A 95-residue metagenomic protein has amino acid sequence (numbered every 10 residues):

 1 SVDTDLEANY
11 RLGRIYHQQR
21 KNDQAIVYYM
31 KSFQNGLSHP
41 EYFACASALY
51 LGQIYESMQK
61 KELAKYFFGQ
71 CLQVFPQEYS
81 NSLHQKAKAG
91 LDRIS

Functional and structural regions predicted by a protein language model:
S1, H39-P40, Y79-S80: Short coil/turn linker motifs that delimit alpha-helical repeat modules in TPR/alpha-solenoid proteins
S1, M30-N35, Q70-V74: Amphipathic alpha-helical segments of tetratricopeptide repeats
T4, E41-A44, L83: Structural signature of alpha-solenoid helical repeat junctions
R14-H17, A46-A48, Q53, K86 (+1 more regions): Residue-level recognition of tetratricopeptide repeat
